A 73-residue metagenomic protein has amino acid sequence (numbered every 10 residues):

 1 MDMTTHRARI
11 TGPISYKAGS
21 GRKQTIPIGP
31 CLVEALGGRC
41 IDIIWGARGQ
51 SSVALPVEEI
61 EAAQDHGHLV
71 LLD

Functional and structural regions predicted by a protein language model:
M1-A35: N-terminal acidic leader/helix
M1-M3, C40-I41, E58: Intrinsically disordered, low-complexity boundary segments flanking structured domains
G21, P30-V53: Basic/aromatic-rich interaction segments and small domains that mediate binding to polyanionic partners
A47-D73: Short, compact, well-ordered microdomains
